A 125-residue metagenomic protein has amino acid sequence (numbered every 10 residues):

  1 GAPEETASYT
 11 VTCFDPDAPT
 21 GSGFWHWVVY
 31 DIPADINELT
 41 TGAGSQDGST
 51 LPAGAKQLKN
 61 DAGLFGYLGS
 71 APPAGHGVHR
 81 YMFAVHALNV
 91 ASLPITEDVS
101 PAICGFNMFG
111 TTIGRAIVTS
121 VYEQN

Functional and structural regions predicted by a protein language model:
G1-N125: N-terminus-centered regions that define maturation/targeting leaders and the start of the first functional domain
